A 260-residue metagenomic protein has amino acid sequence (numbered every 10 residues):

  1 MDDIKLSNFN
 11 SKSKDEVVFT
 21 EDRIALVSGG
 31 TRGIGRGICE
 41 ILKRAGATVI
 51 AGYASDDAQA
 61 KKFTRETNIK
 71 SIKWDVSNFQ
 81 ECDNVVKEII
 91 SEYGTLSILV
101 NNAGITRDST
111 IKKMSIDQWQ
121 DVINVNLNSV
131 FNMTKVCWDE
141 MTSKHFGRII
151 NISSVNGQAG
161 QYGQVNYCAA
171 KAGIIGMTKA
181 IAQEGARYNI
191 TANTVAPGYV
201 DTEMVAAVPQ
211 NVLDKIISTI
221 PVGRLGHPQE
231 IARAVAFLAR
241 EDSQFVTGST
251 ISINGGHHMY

Functional and structural regions predicted by a protein language model:
T31-R32: Conserved glycine-rich cofactor-binding loop
A45-K61: Conserved glycine-rich Rossmann-like NAD(P)H-binding loop of the short-chain dehydrogenase/reductase
T110-I111, S115-I123, V205, I216: Substrate-binding pocket helix/loop in short-chain dehydrogenase/reductase
T134, A170, T178: Active-site helix of classical SDR
D139, Q183-R187, Q244: Alpha-helical segment proximal to the catalytic Tyr-Lys
S154: Residue(s) in the substrate-gating loop at a strand-loop-helix junction that position the organic substrate next
A186, T191, V246-G248, N254: Short, small/polar-rich loop/turn modules that mediate ligand/substrate recognition or access, typified
